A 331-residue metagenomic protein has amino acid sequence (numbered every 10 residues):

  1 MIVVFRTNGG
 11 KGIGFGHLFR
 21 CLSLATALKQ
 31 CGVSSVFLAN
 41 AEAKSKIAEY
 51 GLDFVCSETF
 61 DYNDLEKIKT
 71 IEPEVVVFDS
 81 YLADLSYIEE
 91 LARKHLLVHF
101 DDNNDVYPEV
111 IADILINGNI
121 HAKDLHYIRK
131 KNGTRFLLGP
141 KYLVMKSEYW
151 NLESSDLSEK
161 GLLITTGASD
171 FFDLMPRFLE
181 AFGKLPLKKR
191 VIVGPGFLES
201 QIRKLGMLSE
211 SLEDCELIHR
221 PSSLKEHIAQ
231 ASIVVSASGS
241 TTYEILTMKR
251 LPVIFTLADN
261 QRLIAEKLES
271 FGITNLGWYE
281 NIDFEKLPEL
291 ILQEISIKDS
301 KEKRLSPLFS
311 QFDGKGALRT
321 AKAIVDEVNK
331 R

Functional and structural regions predicted by a protein language model:
R6-F15, R20-A27, A39-K131: Active-site and donor-binding regions of nucleotide-sugar-utilizing enzymes
A112-F172, E199-S200: A nucleotide-sugar donor-handling region in carbohydrate enzymes
K160-Q230: Donor-nucleotide binding loops and adjacent catalytic segments primarily of GT-B fold Leloir glycosyltransferases
K225, S232, K249-L251: A short alpha->beta transition loop at the rim of the catalytic pocket in nucleotide-sugar-dependent
A229-S240: Acidic donor-binding loop of glycosyltransferase active sites
T242-K286: Catalytic binding pocket for nucleotide-activated donors in carbohydrate/polymer assembly enzymes
E280-F309, K330-R331: Conserved donor-nucleotide binding/catalytic region of nucleotide-linked donor-dependent transferases
D313-R331: C-terminal alpha-helical cap of glycosyltransferases
